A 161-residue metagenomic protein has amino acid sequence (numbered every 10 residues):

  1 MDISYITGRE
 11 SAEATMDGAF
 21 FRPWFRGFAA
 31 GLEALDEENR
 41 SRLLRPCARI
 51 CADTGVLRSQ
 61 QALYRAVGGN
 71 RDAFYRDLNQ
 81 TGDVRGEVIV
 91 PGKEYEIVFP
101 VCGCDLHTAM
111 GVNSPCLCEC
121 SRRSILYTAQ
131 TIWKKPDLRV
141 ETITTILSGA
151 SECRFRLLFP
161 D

Functional and structural regions predicted by a protein language model:
M1-C116, D137-T145, G149, P160-D161: N-terminal accessory segment detector
C116-K135: Active-site helix/loop of acyl-thioester processing domains in fatty-acid/polyketide metabolism, spanning hotdog-fold
Q130-I132, R139, E152-R156: C-terminal regulatory/effector modules of DNA-binding transcriptional regulators
